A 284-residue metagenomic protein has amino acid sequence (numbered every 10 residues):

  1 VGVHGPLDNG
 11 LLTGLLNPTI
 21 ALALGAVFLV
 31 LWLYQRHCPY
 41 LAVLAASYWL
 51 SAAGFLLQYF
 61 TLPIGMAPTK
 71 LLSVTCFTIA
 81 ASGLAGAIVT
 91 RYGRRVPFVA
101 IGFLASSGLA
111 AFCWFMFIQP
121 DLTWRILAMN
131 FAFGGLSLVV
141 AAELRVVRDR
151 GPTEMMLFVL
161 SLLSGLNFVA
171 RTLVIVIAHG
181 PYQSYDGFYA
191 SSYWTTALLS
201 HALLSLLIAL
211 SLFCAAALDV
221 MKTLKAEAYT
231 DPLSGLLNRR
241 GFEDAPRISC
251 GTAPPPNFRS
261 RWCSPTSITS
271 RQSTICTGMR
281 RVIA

Functional and structural regions predicted by a protein language model:
G2-L22: Hydrophobic transmembrane alpha-helical segments in integral membrane proteins
L22-Y40, A53-F188, T195, S211 (+1 more regions): Juxtamembrane segments at transmembrane-helix boundaries in multi-pass signal-transduction membrane proteins
Y40-Y48, T195-L198: Juxtamembrane helix-loop boundaries in multi-pass membrane proteins
T195-L210: Hydrophobic alpha-helical transmembrane segments
L224-A226, R239-R259: Short regulatory alpha-helical coupling segments that immediately precede and/or link into cyclic nucleotide signaling
A226-D244, P265-G278: Conserved nucleotide-binding and Mg2+-coordinating catalytic segments in signaling enzymes
A245, V282-A284: Active-site-proximal alpha-helical element of nucleotidyl cyclase-like catalytic domains and analogous helices
